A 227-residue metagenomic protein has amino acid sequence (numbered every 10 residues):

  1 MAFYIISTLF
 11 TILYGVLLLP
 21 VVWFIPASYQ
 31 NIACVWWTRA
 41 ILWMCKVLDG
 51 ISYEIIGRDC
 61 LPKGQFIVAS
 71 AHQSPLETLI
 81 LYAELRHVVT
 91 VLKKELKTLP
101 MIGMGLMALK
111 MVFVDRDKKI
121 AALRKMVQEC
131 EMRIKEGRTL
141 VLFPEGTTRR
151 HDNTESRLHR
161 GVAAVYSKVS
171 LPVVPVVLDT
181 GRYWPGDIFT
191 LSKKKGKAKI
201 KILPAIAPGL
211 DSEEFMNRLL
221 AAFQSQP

Functional and structural regions predicted by a protein language model:
M1-W23, D59, M132, E213-P227: Membrane-interfacial terminal anchoring regions of lipid-handling membrane enzymes
Y14-V35, L48-D49, C60-K119: Catalytic core of membrane glycerolipid acyltransferases/transacylases, capturing the structured, soluble-facing
W37-C45: N-terminal nucleotide/polyanion-binding subdomain common to many enzyme families
V47-I55, L123-R124, R182-P185: Short gly/ser/thr-rich secondary-structure transition/capping motifs
I55, V112-D115, P208: Short acidic-hydrophobic, aromatic-tinged amphipathic segments that line or gate anion-handling sites
I55, V68, T90-V91, I200-I202: Generic preference for hydrophobic
R124-P227: Non-catalytic C-terminal accessory region of glycerolipid acyltransferases and related lyso-lipid remodeling enzymes
